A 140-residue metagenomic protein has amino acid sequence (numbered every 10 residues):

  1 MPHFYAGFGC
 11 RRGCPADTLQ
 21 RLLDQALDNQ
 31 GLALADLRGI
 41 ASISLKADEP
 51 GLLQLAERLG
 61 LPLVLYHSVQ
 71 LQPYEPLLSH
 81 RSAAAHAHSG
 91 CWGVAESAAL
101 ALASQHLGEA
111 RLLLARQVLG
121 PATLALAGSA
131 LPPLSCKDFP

Functional and structural regions predicted by a protein language model:
M1-R38, S42-S44, A127-S129, D138-P140: Conserved mixed alpha/beta catalytic, RNA-binding, or beta-rich assembly cores of soluble enzyme, regulatory
F4-A6, R38-G39, V64, E109-L113 (+1 more regions): Structural motif
A16, P50, L134: Short acidic, gly/pro-rich beta-turn/loop elements at beta-sheet edges and active-site/ligand-binding grooves
Q20, D24, L53, A95-A98: Predominant activation on well-ordered alpha-helical scaffold segments within soluble catalytic domains
D28, L32, S42, E57 (+3 more regions): Generic secondary-structure signature for well-ordered alpha-helical cores
A35-L37, K46, Y74-L77, R81 (+2 more regions): Surface-exposed loop/turn and secondary-structure junction residues enriched for glycine/proline
I43, E49-V94: Long, charge-dense
A99-P140: C-terminal edge-of-domain segments
